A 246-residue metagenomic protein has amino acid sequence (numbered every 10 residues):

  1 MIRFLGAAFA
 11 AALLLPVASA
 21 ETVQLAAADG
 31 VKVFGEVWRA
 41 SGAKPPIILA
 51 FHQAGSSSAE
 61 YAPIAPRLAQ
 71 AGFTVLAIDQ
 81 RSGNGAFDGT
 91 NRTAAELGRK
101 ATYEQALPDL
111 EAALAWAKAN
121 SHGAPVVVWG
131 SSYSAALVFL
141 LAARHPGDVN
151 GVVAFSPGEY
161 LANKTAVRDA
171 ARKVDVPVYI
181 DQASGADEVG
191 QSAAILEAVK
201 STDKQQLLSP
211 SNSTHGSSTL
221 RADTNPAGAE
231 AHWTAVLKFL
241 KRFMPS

Functional and structural regions predicted by a protein language model:
M1-F4: Positively charged n-region of N-terminal signal peptides that target proteins for export
G6-P16: Bacterial N-terminal signal peptides
Q24-R39, K44-N120, H215-S218: Serine-hydrolase catalytic machinery in alpha/beta-hydrolase-like enzymes
A54, A95-E104, Y160, Y179-G185 (+1 more regions): Second-shell loop/turn segments in exported
A113-K173: Primarily recognizes the serine-hydrolase "nucleophile elbow" in alpha/beta-hydrolase and SGNH/GDSL folds
G151-S211: The feature captures the conserved acid-bearing segment of alpha/beta-hydrolase catalytic domains
K204-S246: C-terminal catalytic histidine-bearing segment of alpha/beta-hydrolase fold enzymes
